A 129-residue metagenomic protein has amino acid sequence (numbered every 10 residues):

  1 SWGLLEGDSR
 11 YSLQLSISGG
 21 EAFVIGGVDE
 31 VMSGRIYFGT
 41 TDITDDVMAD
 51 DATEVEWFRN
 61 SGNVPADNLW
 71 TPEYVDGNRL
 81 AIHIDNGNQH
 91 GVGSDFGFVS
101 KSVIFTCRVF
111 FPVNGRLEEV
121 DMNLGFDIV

Functional and structural regions predicted by a protein language model:
S1-V129: Surface-exposed receptor/substrate recognition regions of extracellular proteins
